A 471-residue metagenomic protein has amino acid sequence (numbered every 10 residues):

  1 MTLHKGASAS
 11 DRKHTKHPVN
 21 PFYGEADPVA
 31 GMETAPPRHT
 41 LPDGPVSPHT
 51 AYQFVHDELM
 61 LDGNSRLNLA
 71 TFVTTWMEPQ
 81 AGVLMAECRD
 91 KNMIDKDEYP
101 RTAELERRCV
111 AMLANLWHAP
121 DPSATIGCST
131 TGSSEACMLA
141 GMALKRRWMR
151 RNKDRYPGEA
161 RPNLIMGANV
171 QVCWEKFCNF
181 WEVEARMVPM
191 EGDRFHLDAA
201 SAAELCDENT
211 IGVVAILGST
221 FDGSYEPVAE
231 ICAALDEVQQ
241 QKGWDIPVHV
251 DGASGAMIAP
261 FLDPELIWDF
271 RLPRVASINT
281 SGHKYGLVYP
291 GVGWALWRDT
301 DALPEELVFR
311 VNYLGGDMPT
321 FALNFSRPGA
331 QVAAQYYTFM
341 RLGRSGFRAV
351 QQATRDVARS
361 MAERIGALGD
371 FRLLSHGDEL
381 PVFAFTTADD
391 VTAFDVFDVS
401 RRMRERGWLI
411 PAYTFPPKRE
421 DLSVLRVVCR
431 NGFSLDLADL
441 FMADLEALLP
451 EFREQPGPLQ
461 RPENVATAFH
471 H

Functional and structural regions predicted by a protein language model:
T2-A124, G407-W408, H471: N-terminal entrance/gating region of PLP-dependent enzymes' catalytic architecture
L3, P37, M166, V170 (+1 more regions): Acidic, Ser/Thr-rich low-complexity intrinsically disordered segments
K16, T131-F309, L314: Conserved PLP-enzyme active-site core in the AAT-like
P122-A124, E159, S375-V382, E420-L422 (+1 more regions): Short Gly/Ser/Thr- and Asp/Glu-enriched loop/turn motifs at secondary-structure junctions
S219, R341-R344, D389-V391, N431-L435: A generic structural motif
V238, R419-H471: PLP-dependent enzyme catalytic core of the Aspartate aminotransferase-like
F261-P264, W268-P381, T386-D390: Active-site C-terminal subdomain of aminotransferase-like
F371-G407, N431, F469-H470: Conserved PLP-binding catalytic core of the aspartate aminotransferase-like
